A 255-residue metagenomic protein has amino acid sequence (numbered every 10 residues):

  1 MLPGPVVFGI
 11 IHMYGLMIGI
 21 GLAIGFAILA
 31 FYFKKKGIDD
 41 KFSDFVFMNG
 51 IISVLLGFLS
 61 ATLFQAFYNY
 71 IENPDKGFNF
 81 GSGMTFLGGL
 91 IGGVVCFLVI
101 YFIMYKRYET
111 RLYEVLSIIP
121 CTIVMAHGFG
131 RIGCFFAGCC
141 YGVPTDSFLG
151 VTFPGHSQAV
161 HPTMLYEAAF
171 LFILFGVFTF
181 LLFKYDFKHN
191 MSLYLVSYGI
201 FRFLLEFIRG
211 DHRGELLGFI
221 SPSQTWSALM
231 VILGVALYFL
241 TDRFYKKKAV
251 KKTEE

Functional and structural regions predicted by a protein language model:
M1-E255: Hydrophobic, membrane-interfacing alpha helices
